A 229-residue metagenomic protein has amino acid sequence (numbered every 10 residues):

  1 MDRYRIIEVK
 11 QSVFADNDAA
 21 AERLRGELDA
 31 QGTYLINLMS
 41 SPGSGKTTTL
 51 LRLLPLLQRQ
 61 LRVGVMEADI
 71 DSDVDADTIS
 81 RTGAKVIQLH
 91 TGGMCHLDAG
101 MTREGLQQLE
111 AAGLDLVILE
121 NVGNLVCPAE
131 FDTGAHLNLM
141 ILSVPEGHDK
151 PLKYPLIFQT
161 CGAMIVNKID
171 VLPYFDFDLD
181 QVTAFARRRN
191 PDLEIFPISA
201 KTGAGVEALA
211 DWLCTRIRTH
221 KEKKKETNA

Functional and structural regions predicted by a protein language model:
M1-D16, R23, K201, G205 (+2 more regions): Iron-sulfur (Fe-S) cluster-binding modules
R3-G26, Q31-I36, S44, T48 (+4 more regions): Nucleotide-state-sensitive switch-loop elements of NTP-binding domains
N37, D69, E120, N167 (+2 more regions): Residue-level signature of catalytic and energy-coupling elements of molecular machines, predominantly ATP/GTP-dependent
S41-S44, A204: ATP-binding Walker
P128-A135, L142-D192: Conserved C-terminal guanine-recognition region of P-loop GTPase G domains, centered on the G4
L156-T160, I217-K224, N228-A229: ATP-dependent carboxylate-amine ligase
V171-K224: Canonical P-loop GTPase G-domain recognition
